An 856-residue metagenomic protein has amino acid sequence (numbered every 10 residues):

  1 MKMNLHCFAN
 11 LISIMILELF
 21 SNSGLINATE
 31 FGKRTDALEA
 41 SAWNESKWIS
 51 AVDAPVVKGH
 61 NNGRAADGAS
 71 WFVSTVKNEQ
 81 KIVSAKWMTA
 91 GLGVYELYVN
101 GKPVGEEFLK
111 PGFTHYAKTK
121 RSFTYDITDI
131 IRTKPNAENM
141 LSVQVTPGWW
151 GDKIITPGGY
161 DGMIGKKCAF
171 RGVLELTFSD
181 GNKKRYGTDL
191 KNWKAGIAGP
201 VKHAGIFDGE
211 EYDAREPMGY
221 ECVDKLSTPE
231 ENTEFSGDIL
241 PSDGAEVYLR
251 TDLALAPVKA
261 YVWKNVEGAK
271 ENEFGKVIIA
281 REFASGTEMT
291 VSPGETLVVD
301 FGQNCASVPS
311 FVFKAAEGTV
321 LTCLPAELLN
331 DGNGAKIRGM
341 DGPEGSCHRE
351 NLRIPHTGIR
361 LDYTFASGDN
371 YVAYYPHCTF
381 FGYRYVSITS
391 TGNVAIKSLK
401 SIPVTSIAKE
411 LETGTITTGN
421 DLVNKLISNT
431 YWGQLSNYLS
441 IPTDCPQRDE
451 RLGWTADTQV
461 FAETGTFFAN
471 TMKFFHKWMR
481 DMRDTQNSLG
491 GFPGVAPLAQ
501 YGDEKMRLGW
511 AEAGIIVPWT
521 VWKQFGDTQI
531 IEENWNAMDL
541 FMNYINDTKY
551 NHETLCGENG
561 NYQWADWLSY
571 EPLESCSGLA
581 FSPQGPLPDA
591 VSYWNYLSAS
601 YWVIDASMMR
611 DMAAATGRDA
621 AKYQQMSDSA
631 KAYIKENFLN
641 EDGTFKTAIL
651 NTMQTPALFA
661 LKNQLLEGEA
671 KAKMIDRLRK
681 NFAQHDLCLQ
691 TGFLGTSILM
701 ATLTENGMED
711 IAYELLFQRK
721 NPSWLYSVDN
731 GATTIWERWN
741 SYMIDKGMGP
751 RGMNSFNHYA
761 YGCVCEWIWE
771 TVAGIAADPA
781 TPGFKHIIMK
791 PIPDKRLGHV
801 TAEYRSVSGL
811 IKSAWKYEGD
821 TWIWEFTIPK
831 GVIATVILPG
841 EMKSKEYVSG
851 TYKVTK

Functional and structural regions predicted by a protein language model:
M1-I12: Bacterial N-terminal signal peptides that target proteins for export
N10-N22: Bacterial N-terminal signal peptides
T29-Q447, K473-F474, P493-Q500, Q529 (+3 more regions): Extracellular/oxidizing-compartment recognition motifs
A85-K86, V308-E327, T389, A456-Q486 (+4 more regions): Alpha-helical support elements that line or immediately flank enzyme active sites and cofactor-binding pockets
V94, T188-I197, N393-N429, L435-S436 (+9 more regions): Active-site acid/base region of carbohydrate-active enzymes
L141, Y212, D449-E450, F468 (+6 more regions): C-terminal capping/lid segments that line or modulate ligand- or cofactor-binding pockets
A169-V173, K184-D224, E230-T233, D238-D243 (+4 more regions): Non-catalytic C-terminal accessory modules of carbohydrate-active enzymes
W522, V603, M609-R610, S627: Heptad-repeat amphipathic alpha-helical coiled-coil interaction surface used for oligomerization/assembly
